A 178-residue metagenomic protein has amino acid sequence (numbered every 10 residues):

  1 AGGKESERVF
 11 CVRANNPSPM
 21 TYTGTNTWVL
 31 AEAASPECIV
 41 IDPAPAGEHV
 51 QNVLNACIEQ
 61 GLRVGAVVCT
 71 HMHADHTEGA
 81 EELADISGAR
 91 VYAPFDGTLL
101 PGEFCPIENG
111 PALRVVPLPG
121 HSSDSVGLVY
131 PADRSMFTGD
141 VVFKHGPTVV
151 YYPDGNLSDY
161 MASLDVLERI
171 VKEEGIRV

Functional and structural regions predicted by a protein language model:
G2-G3, L100, G120: Short intrinsically disordered, low-complexity coil segments enriched in acidic
G2-Q60, G127-K144: Conserved beta-strand hairpin/beta-sheet module of binuclear metal-dependent hydrolase folds, prominently
F10-V12, Y92, V116: General small-molecule cofactor/ligand-binding pocket signal
S18-G24, P45-R114, R134, K144: Active-site HxH/HxHxD metal-binding segment of metal-dependent hydrolases
N26-V29, A56-I58, E81, V91 (+4 more regions): General N-terminal targeting signals
E32, M72, G120: Glycine-rich His-Gly loop
A33, Q60, I86, I170-E173: Alpha-helix C-cap/termination motif
S35-V40, P45-G47, A112-V178: Metallo-beta-lactamase
